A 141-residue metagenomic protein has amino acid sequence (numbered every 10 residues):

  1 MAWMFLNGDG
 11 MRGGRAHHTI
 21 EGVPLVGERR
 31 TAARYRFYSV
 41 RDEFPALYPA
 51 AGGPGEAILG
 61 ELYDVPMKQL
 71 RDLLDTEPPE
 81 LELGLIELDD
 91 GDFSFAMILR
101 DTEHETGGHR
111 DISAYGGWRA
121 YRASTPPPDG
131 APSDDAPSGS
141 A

Functional and structural regions predicted by a protein language model:
M1-G130, D134-P137, A141: Glycine-aromatic micro-motifs
